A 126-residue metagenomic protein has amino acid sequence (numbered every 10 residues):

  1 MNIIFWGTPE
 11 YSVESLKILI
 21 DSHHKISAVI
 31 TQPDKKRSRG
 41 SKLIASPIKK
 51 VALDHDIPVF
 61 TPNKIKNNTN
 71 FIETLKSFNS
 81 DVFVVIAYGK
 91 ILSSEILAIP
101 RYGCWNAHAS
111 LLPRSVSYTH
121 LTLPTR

Functional and structural regions predicted by a protein language model:
M1-L121: One-carbon transfer enzymes
T122-R126: A short, hydrophobic C-terminal helix/tail in secreted or cell-surface proteins
